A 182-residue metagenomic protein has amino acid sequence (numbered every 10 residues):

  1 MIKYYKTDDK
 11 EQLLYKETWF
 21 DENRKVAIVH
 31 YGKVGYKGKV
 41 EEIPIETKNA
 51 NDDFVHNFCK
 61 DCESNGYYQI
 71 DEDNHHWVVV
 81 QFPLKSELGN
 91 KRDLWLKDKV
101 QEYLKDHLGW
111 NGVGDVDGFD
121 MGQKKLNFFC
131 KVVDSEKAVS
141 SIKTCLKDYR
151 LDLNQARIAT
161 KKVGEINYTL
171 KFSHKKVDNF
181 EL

Functional and structural regions predicted by a protein language model:
M1-N23, S64, E87, W95 (+1 more regions): Short N-terminal "domain-start" leader segments that mark the transition from disordered tails or signal peptides into
K16-V40, H75, V100-M121: Short aromatic-glycine-(Arg/Gly/Cys) micro-motifs in beta-strand/loop hairpins
Y36-N49, L126-K131: A short, exposed loop/beta-hairpin motif centered on an aromatic-Gly-Thr core
E46-E63, V139-K147: A short, charged, amphipathic alpha-helix used as a generic interaction element across diverse proteins
Q69, D148-I166: Conserved short beta-strand edge segments in small beta-sheet-based binding/regulatory domains
N74-R92: Short glycine-/aliphatic-rich beta-strand segments at the starts of folded cytosolic domains
W110-S141, C145: Short, intrinsically disordered low-complexity segments
E165-L182: Short, low-order "capping/linker" segments at domain edges
